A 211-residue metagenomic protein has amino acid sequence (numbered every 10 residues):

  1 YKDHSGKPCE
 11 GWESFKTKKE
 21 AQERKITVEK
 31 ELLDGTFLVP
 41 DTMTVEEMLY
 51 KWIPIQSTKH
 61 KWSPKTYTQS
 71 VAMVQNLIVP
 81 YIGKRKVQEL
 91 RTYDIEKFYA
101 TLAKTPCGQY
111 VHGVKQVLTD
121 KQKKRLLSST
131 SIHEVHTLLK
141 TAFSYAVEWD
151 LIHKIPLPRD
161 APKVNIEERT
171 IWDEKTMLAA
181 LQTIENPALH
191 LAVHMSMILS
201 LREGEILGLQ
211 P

Functional and structural regions predicted by a protein language model:
Y1-T42: Short, surface-exposed polybasic/aromatic micro-patch for ligand or macromolecular engagement
P8-E10, W62, K154, H190: Short secondary-structure junction motifs
S14, G208-P211: A short, basic/aromatic helix-end/turn motif that makes direct DNA contacts
K18-K19, E46, K65, Y93 (+2 more regions): Residues in well-ordered alpha-helical elements
D41-V147, D160: Short, Lys/Arg-enriched alpha-helical recognition elements, typified by the DNA-recognition helix
G108-S129, H133-L138, A146-L209: Basic, Lys/Arg- and aromatic-enriched nucleic-acid-binding interface segment
